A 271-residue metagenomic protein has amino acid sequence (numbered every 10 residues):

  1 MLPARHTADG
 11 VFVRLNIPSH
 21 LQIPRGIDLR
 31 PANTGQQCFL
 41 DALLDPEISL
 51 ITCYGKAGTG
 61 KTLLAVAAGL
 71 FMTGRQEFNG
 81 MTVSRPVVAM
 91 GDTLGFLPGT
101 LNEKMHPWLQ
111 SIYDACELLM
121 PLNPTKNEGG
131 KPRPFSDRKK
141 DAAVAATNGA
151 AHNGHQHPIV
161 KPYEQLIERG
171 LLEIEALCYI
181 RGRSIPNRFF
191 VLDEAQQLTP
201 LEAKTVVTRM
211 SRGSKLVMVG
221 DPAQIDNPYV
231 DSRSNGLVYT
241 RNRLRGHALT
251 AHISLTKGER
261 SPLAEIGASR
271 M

Functional and structural regions predicted by a protein language model:
M1-S19: Interdomain "pre-motor" coupling segment immediately N-terminal to P-loop NTPase/helicase cores
H20-K139, A143-L192, Q197-M271: Conserved helicase motor core of SF1/SF2 NTP-dependent helicases
